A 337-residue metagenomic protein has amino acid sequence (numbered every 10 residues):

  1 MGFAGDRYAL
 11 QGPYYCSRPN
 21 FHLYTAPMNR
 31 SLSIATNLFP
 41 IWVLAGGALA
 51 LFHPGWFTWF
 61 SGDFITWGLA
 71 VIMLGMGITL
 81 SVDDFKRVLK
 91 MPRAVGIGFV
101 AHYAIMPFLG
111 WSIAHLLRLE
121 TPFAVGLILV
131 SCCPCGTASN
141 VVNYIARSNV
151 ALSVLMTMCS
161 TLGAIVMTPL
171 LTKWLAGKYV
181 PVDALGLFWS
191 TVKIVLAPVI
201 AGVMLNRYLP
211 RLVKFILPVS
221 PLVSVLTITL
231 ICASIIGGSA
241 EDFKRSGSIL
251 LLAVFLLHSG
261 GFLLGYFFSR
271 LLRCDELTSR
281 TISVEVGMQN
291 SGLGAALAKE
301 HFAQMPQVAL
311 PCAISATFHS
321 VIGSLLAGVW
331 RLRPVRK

Functional and structural regions predicted by a protein language model:
P19-K337: Alpha-helical transmembrane segments of multi-pass small-molecule/ion transporters
